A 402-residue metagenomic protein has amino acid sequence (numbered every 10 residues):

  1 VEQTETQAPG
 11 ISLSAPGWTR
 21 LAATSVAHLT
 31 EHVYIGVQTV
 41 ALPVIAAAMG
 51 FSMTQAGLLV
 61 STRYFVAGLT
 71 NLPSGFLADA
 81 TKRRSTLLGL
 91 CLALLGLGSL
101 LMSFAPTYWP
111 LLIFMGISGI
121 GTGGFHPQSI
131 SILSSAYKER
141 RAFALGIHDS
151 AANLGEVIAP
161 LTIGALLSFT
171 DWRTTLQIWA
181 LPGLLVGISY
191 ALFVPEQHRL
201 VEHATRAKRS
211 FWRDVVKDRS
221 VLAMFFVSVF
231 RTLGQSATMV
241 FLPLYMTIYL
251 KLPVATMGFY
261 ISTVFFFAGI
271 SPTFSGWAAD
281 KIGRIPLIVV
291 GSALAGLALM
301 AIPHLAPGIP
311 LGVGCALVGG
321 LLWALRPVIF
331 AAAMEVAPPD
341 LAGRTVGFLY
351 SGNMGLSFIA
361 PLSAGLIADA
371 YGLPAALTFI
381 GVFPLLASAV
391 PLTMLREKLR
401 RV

Functional and structural regions predicted by a protein language model:
Q3-A15, Q197-F225: Juxtamembrane intracellular "pre-TM" segments in multi-pass secondary transporters
Q38-T39, S220-G269: Extracytoplasmic gate region of multi-pass secondary transporters
G50, K82, F104-W109, K138 (+3 more regions): Helix-breaking motifs and short loop linkers at transmembrane-helix boundaries and internal kinks in secondary membrane
L69-P106, A279-I282: Conserved MFS/SLC helix-loop-helix module at the cytosolic interface between two early adjacent transmembrane helices
F114-A152: Cytoplasmic helix-loop-helix junction between adjacent transmembrane helices in 12-TM secondary transporters
A180-E202, V390-L395: C-terminal membrane-cytosol helix-exit motif in multi-pass small-molecule transporters
I285-I329: C-terminal transmembrane helical hairpin of 12-TM major facilitator-type secondary transporters
D340-A370: A late C-terminal transmembrane helix in Major Facilitator Superfamily
